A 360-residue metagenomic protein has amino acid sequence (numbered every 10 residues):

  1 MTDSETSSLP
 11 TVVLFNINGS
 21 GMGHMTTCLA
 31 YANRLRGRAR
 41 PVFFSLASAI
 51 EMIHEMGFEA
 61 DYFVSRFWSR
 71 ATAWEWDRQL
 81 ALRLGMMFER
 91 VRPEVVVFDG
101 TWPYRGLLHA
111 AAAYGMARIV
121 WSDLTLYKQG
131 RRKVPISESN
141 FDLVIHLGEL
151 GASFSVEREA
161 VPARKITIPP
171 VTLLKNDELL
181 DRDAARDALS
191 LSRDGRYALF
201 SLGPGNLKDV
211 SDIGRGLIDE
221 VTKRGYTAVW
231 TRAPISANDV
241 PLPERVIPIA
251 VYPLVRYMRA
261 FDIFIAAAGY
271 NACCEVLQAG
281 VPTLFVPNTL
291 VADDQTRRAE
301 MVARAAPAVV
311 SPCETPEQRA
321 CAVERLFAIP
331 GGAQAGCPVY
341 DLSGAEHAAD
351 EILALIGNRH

Functional and structural regions predicted by a protein language model:
D3, S8-S20, R34-M87: Conserved nucleotide-sugar phosphate-binding/catalytic loop shared by glycosyltransferases and other
D61-F63, I247-A250, A308-E317: Short acidic-hydrophobic, aromatic-tinged amphipathic segments that line or gate anion-handling sites
G85-W102: Short N-terminal targeting/anchoring amphipathic segment
F98, V251-R297: A donor-sugar binding/catalytic signature common to diverse glycosyltransferases and related nucleotide-sugar
L124, K128-G130, I136-Y197, L202-P204: A nucleotide-sugar donor-handling region in carbohydrate enzymes
L180-I263: Donor-nucleotide binding loops and adjacent catalytic segments primarily of GT-B fold Leloir glycosyltransferases
P282-I329: Nucleotide-sugar donor-binding patch of glycosyltransferase catalytic domains
C321, R325-H360: C-terminal amphipathic helix plus adjacent low-complexity, charged tail appended to glycosyltransferase catalytic
